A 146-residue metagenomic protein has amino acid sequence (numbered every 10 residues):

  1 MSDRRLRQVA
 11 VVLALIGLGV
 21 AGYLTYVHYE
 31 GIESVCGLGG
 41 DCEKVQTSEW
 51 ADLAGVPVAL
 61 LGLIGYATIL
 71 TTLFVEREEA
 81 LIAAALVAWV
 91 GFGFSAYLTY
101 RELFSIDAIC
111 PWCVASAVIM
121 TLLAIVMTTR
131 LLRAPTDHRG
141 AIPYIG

Functional and structural regions predicted by a protein language model:
M1-G146: Membrane-interfacial helix-loop segments of redox and metal-homeostasis proteins, especially TM-loop-TM junctions
